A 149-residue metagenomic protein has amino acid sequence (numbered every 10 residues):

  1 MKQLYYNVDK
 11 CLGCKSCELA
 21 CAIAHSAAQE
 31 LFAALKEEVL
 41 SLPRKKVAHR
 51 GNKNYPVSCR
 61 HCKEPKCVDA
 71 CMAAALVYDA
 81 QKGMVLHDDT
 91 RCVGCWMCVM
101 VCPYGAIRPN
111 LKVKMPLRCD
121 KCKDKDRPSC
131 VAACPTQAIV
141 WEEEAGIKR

Functional and structural regions predicted by a protein language model:
M1-R149: Non-ligating segments of multi-cofactor redox enzymes
